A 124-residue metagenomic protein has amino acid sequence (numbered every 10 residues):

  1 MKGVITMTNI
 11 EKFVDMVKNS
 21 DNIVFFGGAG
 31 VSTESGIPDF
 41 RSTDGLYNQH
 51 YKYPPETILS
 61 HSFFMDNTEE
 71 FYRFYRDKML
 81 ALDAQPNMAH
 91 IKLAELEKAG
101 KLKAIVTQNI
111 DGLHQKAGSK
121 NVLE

Functional and structural regions predicted by a protein language model:
M1-E124: Conserved catalytic core of sirtuin-type NAD+-dependent deacylases
